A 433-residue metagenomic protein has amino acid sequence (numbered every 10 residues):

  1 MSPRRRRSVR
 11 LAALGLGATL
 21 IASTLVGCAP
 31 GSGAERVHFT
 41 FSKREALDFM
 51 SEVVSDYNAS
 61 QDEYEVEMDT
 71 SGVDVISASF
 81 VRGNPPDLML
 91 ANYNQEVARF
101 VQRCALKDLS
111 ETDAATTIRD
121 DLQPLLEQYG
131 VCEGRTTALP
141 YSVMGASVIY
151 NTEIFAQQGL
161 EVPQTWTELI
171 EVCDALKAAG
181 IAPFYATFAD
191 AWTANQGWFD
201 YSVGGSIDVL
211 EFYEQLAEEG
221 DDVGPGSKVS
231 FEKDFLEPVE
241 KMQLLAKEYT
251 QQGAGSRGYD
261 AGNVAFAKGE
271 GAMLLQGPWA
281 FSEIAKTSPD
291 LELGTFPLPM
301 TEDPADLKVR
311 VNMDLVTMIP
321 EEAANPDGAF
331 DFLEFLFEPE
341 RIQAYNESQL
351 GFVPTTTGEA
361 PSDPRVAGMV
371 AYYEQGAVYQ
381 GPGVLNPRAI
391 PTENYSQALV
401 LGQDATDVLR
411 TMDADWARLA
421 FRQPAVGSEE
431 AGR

Functional and structural regions predicted by a protein language model:
S2-A98, A114-T117, E302-P304, A344 (+4 more regions): Conserved N-terminal structural module of periplasmic/extracytoplasmic solute-binding proteins
A59, Q158, K247, A285-S348: Extracytoplasmic/periplasmic substrate-recognition and gating elements
D69-A78, W166-E171, G253-A267: Short helix-initiation/N-cap motifs at beta->coil->alpha
D87-L90, Y185, A272-G277, G294: Paired acidic/hydrophobic, glycine-rich loop segments that form the ligand-binding mouth/hinge of periplasmic-binding
N94-A146, D208: Hinge/lid segment of periplasmic solute-binding proteins
T137-L139, I170-S227: Extracytoplasmic/periplasmic solute-binding protein
A156, E374-R433: Conserved C-terminal helix/tail region of periplasmic/extracytoplasmic solute-binding proteins
L216-A254: Glycine-centered hinge/linker elements that transmit conformational signals in sensory and ligand-binding systems
